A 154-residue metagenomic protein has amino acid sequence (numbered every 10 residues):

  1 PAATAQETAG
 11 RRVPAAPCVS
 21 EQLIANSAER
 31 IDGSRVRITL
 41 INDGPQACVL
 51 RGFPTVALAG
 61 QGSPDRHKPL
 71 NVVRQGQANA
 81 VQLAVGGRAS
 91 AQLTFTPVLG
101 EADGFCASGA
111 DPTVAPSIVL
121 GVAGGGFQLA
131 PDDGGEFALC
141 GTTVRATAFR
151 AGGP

Functional and structural regions predicted by a protein language model:
P1-Q6: Secretory targeting and sorting signals
E7-I31: Low-complexity, acidic Ser/Thr/Pro/Gly-rich terminal tails and inter-domain linkers that flank the onset of structured
R12, G44, Q77-A78: Short, solvent-exposed loop/turn positions at domain surfaces that link secondary-structure elements or cap domain
I31-R37, D111-A115: Short, solvent-exposed loop/turn segments enriched in Ser/Thr/Gly
I38-P45: Asparagine-centered strand-capping/turn motif at beta-strand->loop junctions
V49-D65: Short acidic, flexible loop segments centered on an aromatic residue
Q61, K68-A102: Intrinsically disordered, low-complexity Pro/Gly/Ser/Thr-rich segments with frequent PxxP/GP/PP motifs and embedded
V98-T147: Terminal connector regions
